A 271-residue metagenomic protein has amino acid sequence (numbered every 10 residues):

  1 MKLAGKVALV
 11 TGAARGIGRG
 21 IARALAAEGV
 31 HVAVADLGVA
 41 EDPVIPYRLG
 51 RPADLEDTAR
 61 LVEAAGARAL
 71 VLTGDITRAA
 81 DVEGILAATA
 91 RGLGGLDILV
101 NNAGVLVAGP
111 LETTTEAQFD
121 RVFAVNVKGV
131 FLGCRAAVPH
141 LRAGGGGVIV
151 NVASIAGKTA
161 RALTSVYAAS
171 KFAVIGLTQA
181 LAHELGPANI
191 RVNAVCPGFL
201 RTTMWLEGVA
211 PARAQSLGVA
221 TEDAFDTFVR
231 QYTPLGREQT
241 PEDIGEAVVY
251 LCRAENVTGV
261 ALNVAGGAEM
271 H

Functional and structural regions predicted by a protein language model:
K2, L93, L235-V264: C-terminal substrate-recognition "lid" of short-chain dehydrogenase/reductases
K2-L93, V107: Short-chain dehydrogenase/reductase
V82, P110-L111, Q118-F123, V229: Substrate-binding pocket helix/loop in short-chain dehydrogenase/reductase
E112, T159-V166, P187, G236: Active-site loop immediately N-terminal to the catalytic Tyr-X3-Lys motif of short-chain dehydrogenase/reductase
C134, S170, T178: Active-site helix of classical SDR
P139, H183-P187: Alpha-helical segment proximal to the catalytic Tyr-Lys
S154: Residue(s) in the substrate-gating loop at a strand-loop-helix junction that position the organic substrate next
